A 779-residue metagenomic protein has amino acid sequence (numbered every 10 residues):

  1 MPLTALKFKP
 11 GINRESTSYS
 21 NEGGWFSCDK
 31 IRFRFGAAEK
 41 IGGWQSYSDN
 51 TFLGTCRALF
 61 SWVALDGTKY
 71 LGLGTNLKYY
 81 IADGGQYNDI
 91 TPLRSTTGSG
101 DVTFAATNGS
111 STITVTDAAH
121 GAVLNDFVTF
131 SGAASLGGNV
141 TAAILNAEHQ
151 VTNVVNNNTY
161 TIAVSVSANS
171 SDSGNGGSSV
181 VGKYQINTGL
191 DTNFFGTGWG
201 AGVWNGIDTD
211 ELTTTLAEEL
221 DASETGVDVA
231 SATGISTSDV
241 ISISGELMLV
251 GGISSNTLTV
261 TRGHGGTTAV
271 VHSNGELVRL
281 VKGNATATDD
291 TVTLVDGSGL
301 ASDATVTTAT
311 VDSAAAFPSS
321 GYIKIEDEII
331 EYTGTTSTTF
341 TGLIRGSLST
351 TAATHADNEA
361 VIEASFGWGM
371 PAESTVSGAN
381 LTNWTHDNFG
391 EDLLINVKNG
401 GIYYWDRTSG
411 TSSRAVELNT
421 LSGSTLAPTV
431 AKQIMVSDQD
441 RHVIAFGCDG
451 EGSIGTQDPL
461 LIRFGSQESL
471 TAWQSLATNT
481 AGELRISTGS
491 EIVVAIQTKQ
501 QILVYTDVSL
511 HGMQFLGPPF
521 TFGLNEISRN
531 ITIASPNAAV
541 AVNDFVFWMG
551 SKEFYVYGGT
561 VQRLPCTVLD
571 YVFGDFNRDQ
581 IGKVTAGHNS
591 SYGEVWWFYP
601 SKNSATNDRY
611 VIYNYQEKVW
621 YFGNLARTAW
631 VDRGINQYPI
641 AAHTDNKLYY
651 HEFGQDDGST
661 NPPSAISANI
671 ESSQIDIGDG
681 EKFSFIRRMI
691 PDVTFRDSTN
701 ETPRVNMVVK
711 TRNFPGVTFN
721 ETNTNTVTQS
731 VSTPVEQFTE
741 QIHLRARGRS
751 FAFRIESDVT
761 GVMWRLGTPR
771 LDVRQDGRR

Functional and structural regions predicted by a protein language model:
M1-T97, N383-T385, N530-F545, S551-R779: Beta-sheet repeat architectures centered on beta-propellers
E15, I90-E224, A230-T237, S242-T382 (+2 more regions): Small/polar beta-strand repeat architecture
D29-T97, Q185-T209, S236, A364-I434 (+1 more regions): Surface-exposed assembly/interface segments
G43-W62, T91-T96, F366-A379, T411-V584 (+1 more regions): Beta-propeller and closely related beta-pinwheel folds
Y70-L93, N158-S165, L249, N256-L258 (+7 more regions): Short, surface-exposed terminal/edge motifs of secreted or surface/virion proteins that either
G74-T75, G245, V397, G447 (+3 more regions): Structural signature of WD-repeat beta-propellers
A119-A134, V443-F446, G680-D697, F753: Beta-rich globular "head" domains
